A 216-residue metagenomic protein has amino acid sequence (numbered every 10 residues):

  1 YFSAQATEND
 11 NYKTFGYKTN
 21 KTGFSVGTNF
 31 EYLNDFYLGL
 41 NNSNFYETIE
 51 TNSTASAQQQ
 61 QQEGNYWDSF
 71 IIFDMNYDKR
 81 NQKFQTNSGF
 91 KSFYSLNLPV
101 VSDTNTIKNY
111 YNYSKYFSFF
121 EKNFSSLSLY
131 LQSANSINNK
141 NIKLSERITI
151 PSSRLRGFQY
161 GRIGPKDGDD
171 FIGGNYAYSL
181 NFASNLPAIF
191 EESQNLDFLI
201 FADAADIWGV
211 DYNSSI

Functional and structural regions predicted by a protein language model:
Y1-F93, T106, Y116-F117, N123 (+1 more regions): Gram-negative/organellar outer-membrane beta-barrel architecture
S3, F70-I71, S88-I216: C-terminal transmembrane beta-barrel domains of outer membrane proteins
